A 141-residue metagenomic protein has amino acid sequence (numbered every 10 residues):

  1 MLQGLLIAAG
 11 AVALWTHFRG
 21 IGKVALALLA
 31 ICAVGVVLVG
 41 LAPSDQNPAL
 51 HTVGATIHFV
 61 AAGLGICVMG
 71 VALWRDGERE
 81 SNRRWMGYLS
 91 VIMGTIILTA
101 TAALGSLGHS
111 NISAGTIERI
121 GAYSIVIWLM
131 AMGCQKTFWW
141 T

Functional and structural regions predicted by a protein language model:
M1-L5: Interfacial helix-start motif at the membrane-water boundary
L6-T16, L38-A42, G65-A72, A100-L104 (+1 more regions): Residue-level signal for alpha-helical transmembrane segments in multi-pass membrane proteins
A9-A33: Cytoplasmic juxtamembrane regions at transmembrane-helix boundaries
T16-K23, Q46-V53, E78-S81, S106-T116: Juxtamembrane loop-transmembrane helix junctions in multi-pass integral membrane proteins, especially the extracellular
G22-L29, V53-H58, G87-Y88: Cytoplasmic-side transmembrane-helix entry/capping segments in multi-pass membrane proteins
V24-G40, I92-T101: Small-polar-interrupted transmembrane alpha-helices in polytopic inner-membrane proteins
G35-D76: Membrane-proximal helix-loop-helix units in multi-pass membrane proteins
W74-T141: Terminal transmembrane helical module of multi-pass membrane proteins
